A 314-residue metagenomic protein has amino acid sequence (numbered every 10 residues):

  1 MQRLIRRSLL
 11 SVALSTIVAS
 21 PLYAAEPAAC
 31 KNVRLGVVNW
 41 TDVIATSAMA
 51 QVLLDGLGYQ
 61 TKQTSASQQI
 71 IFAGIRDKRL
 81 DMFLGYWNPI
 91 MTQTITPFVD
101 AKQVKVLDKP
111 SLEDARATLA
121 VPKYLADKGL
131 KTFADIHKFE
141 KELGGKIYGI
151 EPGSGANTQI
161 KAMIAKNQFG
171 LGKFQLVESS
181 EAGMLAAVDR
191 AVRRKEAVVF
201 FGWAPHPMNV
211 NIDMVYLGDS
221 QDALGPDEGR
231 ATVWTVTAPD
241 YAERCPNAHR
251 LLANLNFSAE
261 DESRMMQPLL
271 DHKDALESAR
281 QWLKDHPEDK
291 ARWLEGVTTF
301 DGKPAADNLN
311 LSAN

Functional and structural regions predicted by a protein language model:
A24-R34, D55, K138-G144, D289-L294 (+1 more regions): Immediate post-signal peptide segment of exported/extracytoplasmic ligand-binding proteins
P27-D42, Y59-T64, G144-Y148, L252: Short, well-ordered beta-strand elements
S47, A66-K102, G183-A187, P207-D213: Pocket-flanking alpha-helical
A50-L57, K141-F174, K284: Ligand-binding cleft/hinge of the Venus flytrap
L80-G85, G155-Q221: Ligand-binding pocket segment of bilobal, Venus flytrap-like solute-binding proteins
Q103-P152: A conserved helix-loop-strand patch within extracytoplasmic ligand-binding domains of the periplasmic binding
R116-A126, R230-R244, Q267-P268: A bilobed periplasmic-binding-protein/Venus flytrap-type ligand-binding module shared by bacterial periplasmic
L255-N314: C-terminal functional modules
